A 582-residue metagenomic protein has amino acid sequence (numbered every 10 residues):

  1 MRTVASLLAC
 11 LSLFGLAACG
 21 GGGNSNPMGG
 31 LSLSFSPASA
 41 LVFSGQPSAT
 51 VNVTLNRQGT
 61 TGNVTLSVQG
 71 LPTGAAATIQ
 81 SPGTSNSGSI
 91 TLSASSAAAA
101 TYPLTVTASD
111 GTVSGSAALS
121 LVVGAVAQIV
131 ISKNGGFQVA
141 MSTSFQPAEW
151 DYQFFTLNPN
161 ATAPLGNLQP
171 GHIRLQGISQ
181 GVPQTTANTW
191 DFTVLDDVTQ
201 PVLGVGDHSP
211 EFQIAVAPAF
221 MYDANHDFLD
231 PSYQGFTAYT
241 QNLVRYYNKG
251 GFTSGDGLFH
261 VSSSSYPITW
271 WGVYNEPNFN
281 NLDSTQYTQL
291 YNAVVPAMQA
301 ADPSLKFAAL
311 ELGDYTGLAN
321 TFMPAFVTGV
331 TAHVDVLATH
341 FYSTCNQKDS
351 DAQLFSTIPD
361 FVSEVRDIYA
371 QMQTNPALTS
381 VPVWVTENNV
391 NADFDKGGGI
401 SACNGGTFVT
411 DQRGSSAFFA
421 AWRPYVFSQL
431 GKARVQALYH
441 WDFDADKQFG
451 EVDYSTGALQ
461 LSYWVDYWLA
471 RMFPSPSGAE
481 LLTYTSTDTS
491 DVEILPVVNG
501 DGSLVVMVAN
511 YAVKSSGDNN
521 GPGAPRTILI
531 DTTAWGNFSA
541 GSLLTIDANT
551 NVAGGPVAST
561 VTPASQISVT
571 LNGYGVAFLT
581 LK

Functional and structural regions predicted by a protein language model:
G15-A18: C-terminal motif of bacterial Sec signal peptides marking the signal peptidase cleavage site
G20-V126: Long beta-sheet-rich domains in secretory-pathway and surface-associated proteins
V126-P164, Q169-Q176: Boundary/entry segment of secreted carbohydrate-active catalytic domains
G166-L354: Substrate-binding cleft and catalytic face of glycoside hydrolase catalytic domains, especially the flexible beta-alpha
D283-V426, A433: Noncatalytic carbohydrate-binding groove/subsite architecture in carbohydrate-active enzymes
N389-E493, G500: Aromatic/acidic polysaccharide-binding cleft in carbohydrate-active enzymes
D488-G536, Y574-T580: Carbohydrate-binding surface patches
V561-K582: C-terminal beta-strand-rich structural cap/linker in extracellular carbohydrate-active enzymes
